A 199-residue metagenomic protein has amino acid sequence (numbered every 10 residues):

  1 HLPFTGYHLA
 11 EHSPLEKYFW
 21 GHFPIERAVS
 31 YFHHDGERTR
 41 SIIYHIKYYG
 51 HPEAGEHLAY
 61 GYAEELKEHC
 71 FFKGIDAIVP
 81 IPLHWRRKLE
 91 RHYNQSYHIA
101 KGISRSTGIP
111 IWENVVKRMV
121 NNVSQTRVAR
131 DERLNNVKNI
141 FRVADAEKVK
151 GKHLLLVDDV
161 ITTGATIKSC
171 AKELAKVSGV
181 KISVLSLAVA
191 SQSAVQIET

Functional and structural regions predicted by a protein language model:
H1-V157, T162-T199: Glycine-rich phosphate/pyrophosphate-handling loop used in enzymes and phosphotransfer proteins
